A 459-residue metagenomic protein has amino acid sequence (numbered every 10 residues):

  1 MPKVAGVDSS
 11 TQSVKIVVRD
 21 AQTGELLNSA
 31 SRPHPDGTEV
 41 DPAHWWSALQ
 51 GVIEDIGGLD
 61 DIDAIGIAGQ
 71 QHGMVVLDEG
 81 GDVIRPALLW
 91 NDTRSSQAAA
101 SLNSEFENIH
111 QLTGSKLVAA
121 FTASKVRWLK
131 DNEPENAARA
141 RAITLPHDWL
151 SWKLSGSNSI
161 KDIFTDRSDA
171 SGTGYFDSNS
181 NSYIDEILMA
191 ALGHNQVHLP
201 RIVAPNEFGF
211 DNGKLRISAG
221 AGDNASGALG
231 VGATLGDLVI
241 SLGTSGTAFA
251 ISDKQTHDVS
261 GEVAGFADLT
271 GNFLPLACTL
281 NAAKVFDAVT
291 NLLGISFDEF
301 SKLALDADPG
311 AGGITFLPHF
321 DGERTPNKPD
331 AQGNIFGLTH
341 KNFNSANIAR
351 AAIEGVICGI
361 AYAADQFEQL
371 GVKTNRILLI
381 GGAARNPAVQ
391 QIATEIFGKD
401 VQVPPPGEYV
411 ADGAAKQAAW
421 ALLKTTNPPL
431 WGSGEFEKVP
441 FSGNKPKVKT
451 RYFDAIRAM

Functional and structural regions predicted by a protein language model:
M1-S31, G66-S104, E135, S252-H257 (+1 more regions): Glycine/Thr-rich phosphate-binding loops that ligate phosphate moieties of nucleotide and other phosphorylated ligands
S9-T11, I109-N224, P318: Gly/Ser/Thr-rich active-site cleft segment
L26-D61: N-terminal phosphate-binding loop and adjacent alpha-helix
L49-D63, N132-A137, D185-N195, A363-N375: Phosphate/pyrophosphate-binding loops at sites that engage ATP/ADP/AMP, CoA/4′-phosphopantetheine, polyphosphate
D61-G69, V118, A142, R216-S218 (+2 more regions): Short glycine-rich phosphate-binding loop at a beta-alpha junction
V76-E79, L154-N158, I163, N212-G213 (+6 more regions): Short acidic, glycine/serine/threonine-rich loops at helix termini
R127, D148, A264, D287 (+1 more regions): Active-site phosphate/pyrophosphate- and oxyanion-stabilizing loops and adjacent acidic/basic residues in soluble
S171-F273, G310, F343, A388 (+1 more regions): ATP-dependent carbohydrate kinase catalytic cores
